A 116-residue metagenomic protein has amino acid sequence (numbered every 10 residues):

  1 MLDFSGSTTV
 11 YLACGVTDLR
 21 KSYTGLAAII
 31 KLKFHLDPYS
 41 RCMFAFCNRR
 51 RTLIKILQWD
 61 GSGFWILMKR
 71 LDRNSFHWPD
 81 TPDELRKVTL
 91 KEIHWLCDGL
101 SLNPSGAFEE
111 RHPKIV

Functional and structural regions predicted by a protein language model:
M1-V116: Polybasic/polar functional segments that serve as interface/processing modules
